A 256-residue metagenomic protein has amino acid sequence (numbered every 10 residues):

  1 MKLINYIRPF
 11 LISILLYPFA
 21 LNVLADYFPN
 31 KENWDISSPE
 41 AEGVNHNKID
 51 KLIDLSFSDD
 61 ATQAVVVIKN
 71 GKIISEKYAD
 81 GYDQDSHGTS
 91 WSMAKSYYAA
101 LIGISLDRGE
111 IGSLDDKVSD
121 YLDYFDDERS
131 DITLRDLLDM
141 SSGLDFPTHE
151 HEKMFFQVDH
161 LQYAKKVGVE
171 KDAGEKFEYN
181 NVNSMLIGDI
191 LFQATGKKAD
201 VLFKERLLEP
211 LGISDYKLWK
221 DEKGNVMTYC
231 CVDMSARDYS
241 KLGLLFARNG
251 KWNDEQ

Functional and structural regions predicted by a protein language model:
M1-L11: Bacterial N-terminal signal peptides that target proteins for export
P18-A20: N-terminal signal peptide c-region/cleavage motif recognized by signal peptidases
V23-A25: Boundary at the C-terminal end of the N-terminal hydrophobic targeting segment
E42, H46, K198-E209, V232 (+2 more regions): Conserved active-site loop region of the serine DD-peptidase/beta-lactamase
L52-Y82: A short, well-structured edge-of-sheet supersecondary motif
G71, G88-L114, L137, I187-L191 (+1 more regions): Active-site SXXK
R108-S142, K166, T195-M234: Active-site helix/loop module of the DD-peptidase/beta-lactamase fold, centered on the serine-lysine SxxK catalytic
S142-K220: A small/polar active-site loop signature that marks catalytic segments
